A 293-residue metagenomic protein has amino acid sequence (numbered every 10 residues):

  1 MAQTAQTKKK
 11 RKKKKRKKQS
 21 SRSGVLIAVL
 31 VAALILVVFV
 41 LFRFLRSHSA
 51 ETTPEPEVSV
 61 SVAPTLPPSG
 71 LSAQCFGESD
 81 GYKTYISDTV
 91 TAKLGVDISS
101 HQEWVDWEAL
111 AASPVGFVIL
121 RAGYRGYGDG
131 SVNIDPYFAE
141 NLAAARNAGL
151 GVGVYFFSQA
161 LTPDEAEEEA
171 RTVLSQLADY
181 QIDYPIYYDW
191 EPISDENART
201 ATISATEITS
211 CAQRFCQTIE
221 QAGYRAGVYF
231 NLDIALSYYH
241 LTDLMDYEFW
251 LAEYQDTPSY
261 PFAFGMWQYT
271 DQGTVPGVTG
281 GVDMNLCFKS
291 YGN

Functional and structural regions predicted by a protein language model:
M1-S61, T65, I219: Gram-positive cell-envelope targeting signals
V62-I98, Q102-W104, L244-N293: Functionally critical loop-and-helix segments that line ligand-binding/catalytic clefts of soluble enzyme domains
Y82, D88-R214, E220-A222: Substrate-binding cleft of extracellular glycoside hydrolase catalytic domains
G126-Y127, L161, A235, P258 (+1 more regions): Flexible, glycine-rich phosphate/dinucleotide-binding loops and adjacent beta-alpha linkers at cofactor/substrate
V152, R225-G227, F249: Hydrophobic anchor at the start of a short beta-strand that flanks the dinucleotide cofactor-binding loop
F156, F230, E253: Short beta-strand/turn micro-motifs composed of small residues that flank or help shape donor/cofactor-binding pockets
L174-Y188, P192-S194, H240-A263: Structural recognition of alpha->loop->beta junctions
I219-S237: Aromatic-lined carbohydrate-recognition surfaces of secreted/lumenal glycan-active proteins
